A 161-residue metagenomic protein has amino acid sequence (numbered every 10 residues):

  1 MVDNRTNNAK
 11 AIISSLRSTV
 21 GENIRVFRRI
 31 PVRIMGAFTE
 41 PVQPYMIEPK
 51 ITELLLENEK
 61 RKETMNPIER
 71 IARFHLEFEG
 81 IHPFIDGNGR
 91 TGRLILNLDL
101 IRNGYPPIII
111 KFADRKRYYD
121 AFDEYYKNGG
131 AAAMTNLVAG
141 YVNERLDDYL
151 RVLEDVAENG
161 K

Functional and structural regions predicted by a protein language model:
M1-D86, R90-K161: FIC/Doc superfamily catalytic core
